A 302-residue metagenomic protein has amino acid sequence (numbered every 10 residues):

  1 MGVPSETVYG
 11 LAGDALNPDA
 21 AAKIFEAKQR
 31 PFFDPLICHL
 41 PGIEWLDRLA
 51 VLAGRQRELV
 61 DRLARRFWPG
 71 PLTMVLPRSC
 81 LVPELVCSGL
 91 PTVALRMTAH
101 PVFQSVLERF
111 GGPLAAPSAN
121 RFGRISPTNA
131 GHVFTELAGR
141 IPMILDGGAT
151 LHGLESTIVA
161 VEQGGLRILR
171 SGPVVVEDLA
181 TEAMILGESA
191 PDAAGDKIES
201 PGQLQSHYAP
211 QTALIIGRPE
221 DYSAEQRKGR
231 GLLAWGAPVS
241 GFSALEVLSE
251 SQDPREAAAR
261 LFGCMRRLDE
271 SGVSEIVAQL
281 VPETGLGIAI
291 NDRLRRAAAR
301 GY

Functional and structural regions predicted by a protein language model:
M1-Y302: Active-site-adjacent structural elements in enzyme catalytic cores
